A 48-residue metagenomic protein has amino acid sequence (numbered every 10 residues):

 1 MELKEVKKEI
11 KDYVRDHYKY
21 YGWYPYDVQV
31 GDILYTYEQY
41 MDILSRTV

Functional and structural regions predicted by a protein language model:
K4-V48: Acidic, low-complexity, intrinsically disordered interaction modules
